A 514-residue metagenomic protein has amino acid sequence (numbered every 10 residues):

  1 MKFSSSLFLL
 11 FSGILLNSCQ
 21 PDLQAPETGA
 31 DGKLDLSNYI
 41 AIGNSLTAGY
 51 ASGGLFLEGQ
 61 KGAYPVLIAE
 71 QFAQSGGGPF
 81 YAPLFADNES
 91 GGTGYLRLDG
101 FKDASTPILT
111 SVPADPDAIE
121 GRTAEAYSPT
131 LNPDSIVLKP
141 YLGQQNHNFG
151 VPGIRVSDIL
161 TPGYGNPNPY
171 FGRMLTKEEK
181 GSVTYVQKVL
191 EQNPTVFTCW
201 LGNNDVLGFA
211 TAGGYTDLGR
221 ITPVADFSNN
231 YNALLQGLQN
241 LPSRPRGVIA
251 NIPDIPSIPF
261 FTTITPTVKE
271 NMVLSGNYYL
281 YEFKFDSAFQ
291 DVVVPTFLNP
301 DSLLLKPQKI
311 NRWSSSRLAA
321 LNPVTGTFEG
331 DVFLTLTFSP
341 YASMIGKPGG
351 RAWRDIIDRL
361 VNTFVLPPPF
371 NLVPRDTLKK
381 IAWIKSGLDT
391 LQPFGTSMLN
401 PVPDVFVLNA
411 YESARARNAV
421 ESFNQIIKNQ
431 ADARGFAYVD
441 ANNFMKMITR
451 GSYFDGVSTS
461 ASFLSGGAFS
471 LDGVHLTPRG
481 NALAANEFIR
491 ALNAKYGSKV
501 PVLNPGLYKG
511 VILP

Functional and structural regions predicted by a protein language model:
M1-N17: Sec-dependent bacterial lipoprotein signal peptides
G13-N38, S498-P514: Bacterial Sec-dependent N-terminal signal peptides
S37-G53: Catalytic nucleophile-elbow at a beta strand-turn-alpha helix junction centered on a G-D-S/GDSL motif, marking
I42-S45, C199-N204, A210-A212, A250-D254 (+2 more regions): Active-site-proximal beta-strand/loop segments in catalytic clefts of secreted hydrolases
L55-A233, D254-P256, F261, T267 (+2 more regions): Conserved SGNH/GDSL esterase-like catalytic core that processes O-acyl groups on lipids and polysaccharides
I68, T195, S460-P514: Histidine-centered active-site loop/cap adjacent to the catalytic His in serine esterases/O-acetyl transfer systems
Q192, N230-I249, A419-D440: A structural motif corresponding to the C-terminal end of an alpha-helix and its immediate exit/capping segment
I258-A433, A441-L464: Acidic, Ser/Thr/Gly/Pro-rich low-complexity segments that form flexible
